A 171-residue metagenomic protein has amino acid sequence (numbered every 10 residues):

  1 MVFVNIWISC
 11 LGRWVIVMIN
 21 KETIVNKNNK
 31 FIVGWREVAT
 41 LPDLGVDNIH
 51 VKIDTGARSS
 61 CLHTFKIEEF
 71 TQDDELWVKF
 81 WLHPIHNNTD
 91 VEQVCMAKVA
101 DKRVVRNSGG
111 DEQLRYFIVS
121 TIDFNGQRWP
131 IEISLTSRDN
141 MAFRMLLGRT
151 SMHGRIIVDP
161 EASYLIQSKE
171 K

Functional and structural regions predicted by a protein language model:
M18-K171: Pepsin/retropepsin-fold aspartyl endopeptidases
